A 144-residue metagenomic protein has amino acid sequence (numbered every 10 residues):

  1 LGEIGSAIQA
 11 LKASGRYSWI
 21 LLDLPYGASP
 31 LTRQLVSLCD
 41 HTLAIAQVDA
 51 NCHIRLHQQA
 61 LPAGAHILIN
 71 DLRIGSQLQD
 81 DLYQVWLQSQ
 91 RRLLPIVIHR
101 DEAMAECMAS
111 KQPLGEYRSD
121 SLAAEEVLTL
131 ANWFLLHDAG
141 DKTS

Functional and structural regions predicted by a protein language model:
L1-G5, H57-G75: P-loop/Walker A phosphate-binding loop and immediately adjacent motor/lid segment at beta-alpha junctions
L1-W19, Y26, C107-S110: P-loop/Walker-type NTP enzyme "switch/lid" segment
Y17, C39-D40, Q90: Short, well-ordered alpha-helix to beta-strand connector turns
L22, A44, H66-I69: Structural beta-sheet core signal
G27-A50: Inter-motif core of Ras-like GTPase G domains
D71-I74, Y83-Y117, V127, W133: Beta-strand-loop-alpha "switch" segments that mediate conformational coupling across diverse proteins
R118-K142: Histidine-centered active-site loop/cap adjacent to the catalytic His in serine esterases/O-acetyl transfer systems
